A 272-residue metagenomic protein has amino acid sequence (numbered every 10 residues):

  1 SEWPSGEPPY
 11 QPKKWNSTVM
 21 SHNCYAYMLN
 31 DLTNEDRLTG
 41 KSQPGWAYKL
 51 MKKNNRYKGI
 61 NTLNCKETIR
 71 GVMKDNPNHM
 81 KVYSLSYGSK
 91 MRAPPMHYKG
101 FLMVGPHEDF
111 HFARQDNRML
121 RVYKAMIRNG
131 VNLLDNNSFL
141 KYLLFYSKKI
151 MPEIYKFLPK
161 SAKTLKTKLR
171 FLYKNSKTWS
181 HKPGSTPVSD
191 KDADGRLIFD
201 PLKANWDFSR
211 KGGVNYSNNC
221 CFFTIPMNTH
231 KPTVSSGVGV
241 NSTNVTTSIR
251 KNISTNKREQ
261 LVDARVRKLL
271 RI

Functional and structural regions predicted by a protein language model:
S1-H79: Cysteine-nucleophile protease catalytic domains, especially the papain-like/related folds used in DUB/UBL proteases
E2-P8, K13-A26, G88-M103, L197 (+2 more regions): Ubiquitin-like/PB1-type beta-grasp interaction modules and other compact soluble beta-rich domains
N30, M103, Q115, T224-I225: Hydrophobic side chains in beta-strands
G40, N55, G71, N78 (+4 more regions): Intrinsic-disorder/low-complexity loop/linker signature
R56-A125, L133-L134, I154-F157, S161-G184: ...with weaker cross-activation on analogous glycine-rich loops/strands in unrelated enzymes
L120, A125-R271: Active-site or metal-binding loop neighborhoods of secreted/extracellular toxin and effector enzymes
